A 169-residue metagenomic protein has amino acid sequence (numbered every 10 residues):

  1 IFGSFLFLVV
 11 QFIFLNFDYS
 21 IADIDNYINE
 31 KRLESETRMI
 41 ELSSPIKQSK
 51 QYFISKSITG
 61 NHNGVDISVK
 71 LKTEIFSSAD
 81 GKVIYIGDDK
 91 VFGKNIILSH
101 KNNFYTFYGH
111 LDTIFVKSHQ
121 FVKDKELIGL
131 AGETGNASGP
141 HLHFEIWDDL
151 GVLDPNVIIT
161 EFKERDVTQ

Functional and structural regions predicted by a protein language model:
I1-L6, E145-Q169: Acidic, glycine-rich catalytic/binding loops that coordinate metals and/or anionic ligands
G3-K94, D124: Surface-exposed, glycine-biased beta-strand/turn segments
N61, T73, N102-Y105, G151: Short acidic/polar mixed-charge low-complexity motifs
N63, L71-E74, D112, S118 (+1 more regions): Short, conserved secondary-structure segments in the cores of folded domains
I67, N95-I96, K123-A137, F144: Short hydrophobic beta/alpha edge segments that flank linear recognition/processing sites
I86, K101-K125, D149: Short histidine-centered loop motifs in beta-beta connectors
H110, H141-E145: Histidine-centered divalent metal-coordination motifs
